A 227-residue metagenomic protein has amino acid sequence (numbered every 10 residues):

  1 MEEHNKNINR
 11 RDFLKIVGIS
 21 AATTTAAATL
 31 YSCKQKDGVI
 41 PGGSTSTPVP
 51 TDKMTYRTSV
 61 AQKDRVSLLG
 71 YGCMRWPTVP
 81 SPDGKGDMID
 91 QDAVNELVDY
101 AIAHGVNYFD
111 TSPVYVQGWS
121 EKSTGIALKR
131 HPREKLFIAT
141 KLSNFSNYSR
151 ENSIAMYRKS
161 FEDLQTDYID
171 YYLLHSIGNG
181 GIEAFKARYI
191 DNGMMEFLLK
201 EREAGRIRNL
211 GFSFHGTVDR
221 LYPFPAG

Functional and structural regions predicted by a protein language model:
M1-D12: N-terminal secretory signal peptides
T29-G70, D83: C-terminal segment of N-terminal export signals and the immediately downstream linker at the start of the mature
S59, Y71, F109, T124 (+3 more regions): Conserved, mostly hydrophobic/aromatic
A61-K63, G125-R133, F161-Q165, P225-G227: Acidic (Asp/Glu)-rich catalytic clusters
C73-I89: Acidic/histidine-rich helix-loop elements that form or flank divalent-metal/phosphate-binding sites at the catalytic
P80, S149-G227: Glycine/proline-rich, positively charged, aromatic-decorated active-site loop/lid region on the catalytic face
T111-A127, I182: Glycine-rich, proline-tolerant flexible connector loops at the mouths of alpha/beta enzymes
G125-I138, M194-K200: Alpha-helix-loop-beta-strand connector modules within alpha/beta enzyme cores
